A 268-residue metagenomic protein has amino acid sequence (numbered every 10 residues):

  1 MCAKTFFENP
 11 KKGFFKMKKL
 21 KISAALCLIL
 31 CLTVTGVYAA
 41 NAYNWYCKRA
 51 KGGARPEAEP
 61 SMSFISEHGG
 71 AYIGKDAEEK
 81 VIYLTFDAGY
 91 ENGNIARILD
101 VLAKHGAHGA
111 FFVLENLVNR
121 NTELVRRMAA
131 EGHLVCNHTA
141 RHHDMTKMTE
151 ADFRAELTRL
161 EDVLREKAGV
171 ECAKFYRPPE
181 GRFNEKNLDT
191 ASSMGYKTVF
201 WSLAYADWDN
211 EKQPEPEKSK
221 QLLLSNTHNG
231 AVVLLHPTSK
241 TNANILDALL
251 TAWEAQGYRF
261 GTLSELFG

Functional and structural regions predicted by a protein language model:
M1-K16: Short, Lys/Arg-enriched N-terminal segments with co-localized hydrophobic residues within the first ~10-30 amino acids
K4-F6, V34-G36, V199: N-terminal compositionally biased, intrinsically disordered segments and leader/signal-like regions
G13, K18-T85, Y90-K104, R120 (+3 more regions): N-terminal pre-catalytic segment of deacetylase/amide-hydrolase enzymes
E79-I82, N92-N94, L99, A103-L234 (+1 more regions): Metal-dependent polysaccharide deacetylase catalytic core of the NodB/CE4 family, i.e., the active-site-bearing domain
H228-S264: Catalytic grooves of carbohydrate-active enzymes
